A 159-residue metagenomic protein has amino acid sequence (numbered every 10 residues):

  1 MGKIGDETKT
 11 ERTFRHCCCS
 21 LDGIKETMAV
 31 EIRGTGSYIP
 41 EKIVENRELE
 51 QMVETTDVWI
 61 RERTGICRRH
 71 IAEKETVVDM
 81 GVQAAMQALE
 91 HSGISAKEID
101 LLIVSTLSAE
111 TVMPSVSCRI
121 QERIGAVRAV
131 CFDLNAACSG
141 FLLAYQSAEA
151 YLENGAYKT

Functional and structural regions predicted by a protein language model:
G2-D100, I124: Conserved "HGTGT" condensation-loop signature of ketosynthase/thiolase-family condensing enzymes that catalyze
E31, I103, D133: Conserved beta-strand segments that form the floor/walls of ligand-binding pockets within enzyme and binding domains
R61-R63, C67-D79, T106-T159: Conserved catalytic cysteine-centered active-site region of acyl-thioester-dependent Claisen-condensing enzymes
D100-T106: Short glycine-rich or small-residue beta-strand-to-loop segments that form or flank ligand, phosphate, metal/Fe-S
